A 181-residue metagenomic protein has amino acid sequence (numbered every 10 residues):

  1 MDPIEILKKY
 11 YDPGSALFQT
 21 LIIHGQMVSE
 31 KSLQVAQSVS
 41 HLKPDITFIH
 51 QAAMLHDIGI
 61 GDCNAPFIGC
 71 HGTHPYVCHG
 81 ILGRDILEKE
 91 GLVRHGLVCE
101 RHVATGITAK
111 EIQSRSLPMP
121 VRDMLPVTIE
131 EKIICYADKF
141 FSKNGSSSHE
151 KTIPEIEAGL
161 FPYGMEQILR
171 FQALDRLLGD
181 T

Functional and structural regions predicted by a protein language model:
D2-H24, D62-H71: Active-site flanking loop/helix segments enriched in acidic
K8, S29, L33-Q37, G83-D85 (+1 more regions): Amphipathic alpha-helical segments within well-ordered protein domains
H24-G25, D57: N-terminal glycine-rich anion-binding loops that anchor highly charged ligand groups
Q26, V93, R176-G179: Generic structural signal for well-ordered, non-transmembrane alpha-helical segments in soluble/cytosolic regions
K31-Q34, K139, L177: Alpha-helical scaffold segments in carbohydrate-active enzymes
H41-P154: Divalent metal-dependent catalytic cores for phosphoryl transfer on phosphate-bearing substrates
G159-T181: Charged phosphate-binding loop/patch that engages nucleotide di/tri-phosphates or the phosphate backbone of nucleic
